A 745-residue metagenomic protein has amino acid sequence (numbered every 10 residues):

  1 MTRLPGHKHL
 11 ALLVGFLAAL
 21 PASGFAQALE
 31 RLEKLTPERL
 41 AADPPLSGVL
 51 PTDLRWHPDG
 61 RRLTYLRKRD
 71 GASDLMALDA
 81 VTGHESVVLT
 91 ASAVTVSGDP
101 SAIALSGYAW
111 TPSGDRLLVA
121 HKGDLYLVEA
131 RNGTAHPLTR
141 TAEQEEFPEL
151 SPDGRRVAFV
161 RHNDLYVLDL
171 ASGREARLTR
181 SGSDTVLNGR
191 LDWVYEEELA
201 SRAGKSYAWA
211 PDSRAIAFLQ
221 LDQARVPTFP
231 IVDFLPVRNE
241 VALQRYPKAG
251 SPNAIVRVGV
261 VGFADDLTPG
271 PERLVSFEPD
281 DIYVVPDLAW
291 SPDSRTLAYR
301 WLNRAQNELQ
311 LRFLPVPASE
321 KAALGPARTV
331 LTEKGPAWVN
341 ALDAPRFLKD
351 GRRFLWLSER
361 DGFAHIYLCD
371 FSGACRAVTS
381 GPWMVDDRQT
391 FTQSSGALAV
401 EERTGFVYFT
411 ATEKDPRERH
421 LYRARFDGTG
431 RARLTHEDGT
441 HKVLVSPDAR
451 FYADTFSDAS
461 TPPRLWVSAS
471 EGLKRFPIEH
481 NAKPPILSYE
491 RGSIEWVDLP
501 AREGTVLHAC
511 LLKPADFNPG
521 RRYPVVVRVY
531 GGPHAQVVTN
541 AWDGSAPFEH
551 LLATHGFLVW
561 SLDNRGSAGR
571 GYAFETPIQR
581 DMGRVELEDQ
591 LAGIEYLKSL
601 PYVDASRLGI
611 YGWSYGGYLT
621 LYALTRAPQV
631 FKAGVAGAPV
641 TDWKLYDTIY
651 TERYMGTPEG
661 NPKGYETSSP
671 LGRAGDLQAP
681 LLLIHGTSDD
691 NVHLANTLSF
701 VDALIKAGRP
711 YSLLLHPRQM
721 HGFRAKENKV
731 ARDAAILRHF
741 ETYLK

Functional and structural regions predicted by a protein language model:
M1-L12: Bacterial N-terminal signal peptides that target proteins for export
A11-P21: Bacterial N-terminal signal peptides
A26-F451, S457-P463, V467-S468: Beta-propeller folds
P227-T228, P286-A289, S294, R300 (+2 more regions): Serine-hydrolase catalytic core recognition
